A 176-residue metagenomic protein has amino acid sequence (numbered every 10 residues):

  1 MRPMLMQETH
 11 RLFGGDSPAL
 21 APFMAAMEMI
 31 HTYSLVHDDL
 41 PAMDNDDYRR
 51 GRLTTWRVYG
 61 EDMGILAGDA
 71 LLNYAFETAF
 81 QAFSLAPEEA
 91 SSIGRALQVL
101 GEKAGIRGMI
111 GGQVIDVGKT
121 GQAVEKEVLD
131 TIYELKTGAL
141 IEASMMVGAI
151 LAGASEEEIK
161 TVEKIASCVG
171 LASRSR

Functional and structural regions predicted by a protein language model:
M1-R176: Mg2+-dependent prenyl diphosphate-binding active-site environment of isoprenoid biosynthetic enzymes
